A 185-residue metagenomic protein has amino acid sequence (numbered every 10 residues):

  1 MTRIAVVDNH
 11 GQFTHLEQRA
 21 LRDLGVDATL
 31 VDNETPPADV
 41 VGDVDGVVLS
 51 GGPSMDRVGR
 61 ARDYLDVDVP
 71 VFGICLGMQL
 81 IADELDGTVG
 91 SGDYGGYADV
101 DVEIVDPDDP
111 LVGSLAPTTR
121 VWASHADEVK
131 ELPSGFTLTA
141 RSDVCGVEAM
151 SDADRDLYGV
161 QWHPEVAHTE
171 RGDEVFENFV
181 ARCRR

Functional and structural regions predicted by a protein language model:
M1-R3, R185: Haloarchaeal acidic low-complexity proteome signature biased toward cell-envelope/secretome components but also
R3-I74, Q79-L85: Flexible gly/pro-rich beta->alpha loop and the following alpha-helix that scaffold active-site loops
D23, R184-R185: A generic secondary-structure boundary signal that marks alpha-helix termini
V58, D63-F72, Q79-E174, N178 (+1 more regions): Pocket-forming structural segment of enzyme catalytic cores
